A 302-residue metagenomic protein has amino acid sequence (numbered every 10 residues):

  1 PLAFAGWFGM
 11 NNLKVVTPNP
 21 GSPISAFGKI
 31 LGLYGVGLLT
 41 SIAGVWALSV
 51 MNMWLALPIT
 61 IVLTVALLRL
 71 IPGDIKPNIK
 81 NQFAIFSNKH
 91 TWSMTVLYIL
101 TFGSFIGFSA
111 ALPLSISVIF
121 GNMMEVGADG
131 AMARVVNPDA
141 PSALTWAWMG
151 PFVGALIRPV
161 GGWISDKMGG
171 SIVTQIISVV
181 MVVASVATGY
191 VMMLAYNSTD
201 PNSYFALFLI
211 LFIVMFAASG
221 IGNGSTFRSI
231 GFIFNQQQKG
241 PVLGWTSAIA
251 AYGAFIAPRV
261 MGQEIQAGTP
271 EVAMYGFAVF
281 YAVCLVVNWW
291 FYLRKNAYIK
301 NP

Functional and structural regions predicted by a protein language model:
P1-N19, Y34-K76, L285-Y292: C-terminal membrane-cytosol helix-exit motif in multi-pass small-molecule transporters
G6, M10, V191-M192, G276-P302: Multi-pass alpha-helical transporter architecture, strongest for 12-TM Major Facilitator/SLC carriers used
S22-G37, A84-T101, Y204: Juxtamembrane cytosolic amphipathic helices that cap and anchor the N-termini of specific transmembrane helices
G37-A56, N88-A155: Extracytoplasmic gate region of multi-pass secondary transporters
A47, I116-S117, I164-S165, V260-T269: Interfacial helix-cap and linker-helix signal at transmembrane-aqueous boundaries of multi-pass secondary transporters
S142, S171-S225: C-terminal transmembrane helical hairpin of 12-TM major facilitator-type secondary transporters
I157-G170, I265: Helix-to-loop junctions at the C-terminal end of transmembrane segments in multipass secondary transporters
I233-T269: A late C-terminal transmembrane helix in Major Facilitator Superfamily
